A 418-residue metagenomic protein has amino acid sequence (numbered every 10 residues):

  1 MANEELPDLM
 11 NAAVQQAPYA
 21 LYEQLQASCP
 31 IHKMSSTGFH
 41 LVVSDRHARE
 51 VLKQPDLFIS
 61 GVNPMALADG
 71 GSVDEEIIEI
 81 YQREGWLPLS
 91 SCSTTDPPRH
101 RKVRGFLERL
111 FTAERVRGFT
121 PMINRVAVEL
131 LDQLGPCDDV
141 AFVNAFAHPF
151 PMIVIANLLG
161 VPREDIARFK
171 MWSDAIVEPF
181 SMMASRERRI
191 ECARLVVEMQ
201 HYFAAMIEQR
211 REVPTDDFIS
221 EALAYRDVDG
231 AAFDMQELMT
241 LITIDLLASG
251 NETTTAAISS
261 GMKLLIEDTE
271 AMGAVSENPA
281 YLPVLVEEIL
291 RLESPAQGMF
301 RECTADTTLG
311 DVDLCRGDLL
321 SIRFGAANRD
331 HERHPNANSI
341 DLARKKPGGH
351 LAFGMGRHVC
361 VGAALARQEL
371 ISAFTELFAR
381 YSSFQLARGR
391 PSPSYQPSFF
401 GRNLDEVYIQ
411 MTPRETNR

Functional and structural regions predicted by a protein language model:
M1-R418: Cytochrome P450
